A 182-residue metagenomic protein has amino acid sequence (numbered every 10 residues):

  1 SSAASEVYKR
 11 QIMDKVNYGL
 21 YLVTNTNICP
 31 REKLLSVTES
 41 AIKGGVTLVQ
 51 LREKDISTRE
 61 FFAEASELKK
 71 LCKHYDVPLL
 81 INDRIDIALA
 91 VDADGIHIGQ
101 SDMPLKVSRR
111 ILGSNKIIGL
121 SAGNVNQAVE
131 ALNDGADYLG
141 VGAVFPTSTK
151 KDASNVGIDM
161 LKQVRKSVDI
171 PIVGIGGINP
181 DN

Functional and structural regions predicted by a protein language model:
S1-Y8: Short, small-residue-biased leader/transition segments that mark boundaries at the very start of proteins
R10-M103, R110-Y138, A153-V156, D169-I170 (+1 more regions): Conserved N-terminal beta1-alpha1 strand-loop-helix module at the mouth
K54, F145-T147: A short, flexible beta-alpha/helix-coil linker loop
K106, K162: Active-site phosphate/pyrophosphate- and oxyanion-stabilizing loops and adjacent acidic/basic residues in soluble
V144, Q163-R165, D169-V173, G177: Catalytic-face loop-and-helix region of soluble metabolic enzyme cores
S148-D152: Short, glycine/charged-rich beta-strand-loop motifs at protein surfaces that mediate ligand recognition and catalysis
G157-L161: Short alpha-helical segments enriched in small residues
